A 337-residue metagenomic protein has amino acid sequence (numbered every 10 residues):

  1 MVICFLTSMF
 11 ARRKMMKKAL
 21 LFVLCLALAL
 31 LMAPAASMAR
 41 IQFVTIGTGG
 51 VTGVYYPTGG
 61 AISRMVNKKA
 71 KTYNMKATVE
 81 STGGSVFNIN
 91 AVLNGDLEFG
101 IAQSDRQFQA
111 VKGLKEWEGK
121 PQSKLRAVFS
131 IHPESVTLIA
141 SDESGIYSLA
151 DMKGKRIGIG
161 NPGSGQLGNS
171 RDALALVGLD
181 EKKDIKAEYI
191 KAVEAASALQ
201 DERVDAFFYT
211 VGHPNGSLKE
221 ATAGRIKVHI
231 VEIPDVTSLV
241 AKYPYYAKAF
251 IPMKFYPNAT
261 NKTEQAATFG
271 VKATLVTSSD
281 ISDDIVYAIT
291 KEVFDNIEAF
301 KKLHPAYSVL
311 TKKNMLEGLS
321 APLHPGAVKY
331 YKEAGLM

Functional and structural regions predicted by a protein language model:
M1-M15: Short, Lys/Arg-enriched N-terminal segments with co-localized hydrophobic residues within the first ~10-30 amino acids
V2, E194, V211-E232, A241-P244 (+2 more regions): An extracytoplasmic/periplasmic, membrane-proximal ligand-sensing/linker region
R13-V23: Bacterial N-terminal signal peptides that target proteins for export
A29-S37: C-terminal segment of classical bacterial N-terminal signal peptides
R40-Q109, E118: N-terminal (or domain-start) structured segment
I41-K69, E134-D201, E298, K313 (+3 more regions): Bilobed "Venus flytrap"/periplasmic-binding protein-like clamshell domains and structurally analogous long
S104-R106, L114-E116, S144, E181-L275 (+1 more regions): Pocket-lining segment of extracytoplasmic ligand-binding domains
F108-G113, S123-S130: Short beta-strand-centered segments that line the small-molecule binding cleft or hinge of alpha/beta clamshell
